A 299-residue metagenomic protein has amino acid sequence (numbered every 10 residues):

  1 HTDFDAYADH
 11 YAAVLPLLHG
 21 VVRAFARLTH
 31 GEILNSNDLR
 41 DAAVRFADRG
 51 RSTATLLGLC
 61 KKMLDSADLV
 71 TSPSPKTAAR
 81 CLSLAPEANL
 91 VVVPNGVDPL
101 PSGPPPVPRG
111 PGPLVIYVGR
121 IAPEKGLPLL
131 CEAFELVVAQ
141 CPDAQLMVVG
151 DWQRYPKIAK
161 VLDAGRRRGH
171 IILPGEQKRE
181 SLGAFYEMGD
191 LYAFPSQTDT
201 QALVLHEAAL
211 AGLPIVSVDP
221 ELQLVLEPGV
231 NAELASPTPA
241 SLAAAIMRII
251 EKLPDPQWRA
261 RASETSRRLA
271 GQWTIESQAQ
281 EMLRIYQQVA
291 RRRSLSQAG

Functional and structural regions predicted by a protein language model:
R23-L69: Membrane-proximal helix-turn-helix segments that form the acceptor-binding/catalytic region of lipid-linked
K76, G96: Carbohydrate-associated surface elements
P113, Y117-L136: A conserved mid-protein helix/loop that constitutes part of the nucleotide-sugar donor-binding site
K157-E180: Nucleotide-activated donor-binding/catalytic signature segment of Leloir-type glycosyltransferases, i.e., the conserved
E176-Q177, A184-G189: Short alpha-helical donor nucleotide-sugar binding micro-motif in glycosyltransferases
Q197: Aromatic "clamp/platform" in nucleotide-sugar-dependent glycosyltransferases that forms part of the donor/acceptor
L205, L210, P214-S217: Short hydrophobic beta-strand element within catalytic cores of glycosyltransferases and related nucleotide-activated
P228-A240, I249-P254: Conserved acidic donor-binding segment of nucleotide-sugar-dependent glycosyltransferases
